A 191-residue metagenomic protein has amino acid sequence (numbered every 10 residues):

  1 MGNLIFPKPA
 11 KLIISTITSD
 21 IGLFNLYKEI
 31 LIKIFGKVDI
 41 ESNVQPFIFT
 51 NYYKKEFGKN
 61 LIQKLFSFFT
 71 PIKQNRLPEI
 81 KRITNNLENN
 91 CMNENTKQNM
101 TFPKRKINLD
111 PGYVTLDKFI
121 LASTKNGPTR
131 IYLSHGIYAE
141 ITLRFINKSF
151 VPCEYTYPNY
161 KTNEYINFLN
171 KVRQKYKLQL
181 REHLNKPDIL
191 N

Functional and structural regions predicted by a protein language model:
M1-I30, F35-Y53, K59-I62, I72-M92 (+2 more regions): Long, contiguous binding/interaction regions
K64-F66: C-terminal edge-of-domain segments
